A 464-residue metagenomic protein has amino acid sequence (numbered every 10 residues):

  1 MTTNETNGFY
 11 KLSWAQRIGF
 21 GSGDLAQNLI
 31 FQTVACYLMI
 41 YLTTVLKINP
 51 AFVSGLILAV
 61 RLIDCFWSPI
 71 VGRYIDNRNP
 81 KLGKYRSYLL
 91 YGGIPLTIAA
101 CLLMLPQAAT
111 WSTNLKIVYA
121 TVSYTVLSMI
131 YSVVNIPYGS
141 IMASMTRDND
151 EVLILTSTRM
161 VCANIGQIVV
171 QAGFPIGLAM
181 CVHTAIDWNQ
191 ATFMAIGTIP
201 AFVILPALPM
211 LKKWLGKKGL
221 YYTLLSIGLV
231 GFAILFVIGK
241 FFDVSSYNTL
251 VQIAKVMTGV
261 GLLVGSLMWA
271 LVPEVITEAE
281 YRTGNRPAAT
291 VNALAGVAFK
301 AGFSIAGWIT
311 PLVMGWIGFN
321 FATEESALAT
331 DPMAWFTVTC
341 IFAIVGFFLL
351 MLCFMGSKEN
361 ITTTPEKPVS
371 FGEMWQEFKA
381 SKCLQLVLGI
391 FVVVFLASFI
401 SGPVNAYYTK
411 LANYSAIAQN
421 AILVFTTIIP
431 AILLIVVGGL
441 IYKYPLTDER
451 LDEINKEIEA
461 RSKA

Functional and structural regions predicted by a protein language model:
T2-A464: Membrane-embedded alpha-helical bundles of multi-pass transporters/translocases, especially carrier/permease families
